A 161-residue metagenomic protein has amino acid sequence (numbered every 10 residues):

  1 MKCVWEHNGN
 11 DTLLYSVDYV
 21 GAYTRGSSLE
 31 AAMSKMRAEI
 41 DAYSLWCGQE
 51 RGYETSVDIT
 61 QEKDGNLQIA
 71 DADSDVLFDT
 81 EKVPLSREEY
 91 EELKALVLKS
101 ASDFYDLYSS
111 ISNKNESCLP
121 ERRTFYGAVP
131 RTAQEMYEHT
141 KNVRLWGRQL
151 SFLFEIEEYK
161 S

Functional and structural regions predicted by a protein language model:
M1-S161: Aromatic-glycine hotspot motif
